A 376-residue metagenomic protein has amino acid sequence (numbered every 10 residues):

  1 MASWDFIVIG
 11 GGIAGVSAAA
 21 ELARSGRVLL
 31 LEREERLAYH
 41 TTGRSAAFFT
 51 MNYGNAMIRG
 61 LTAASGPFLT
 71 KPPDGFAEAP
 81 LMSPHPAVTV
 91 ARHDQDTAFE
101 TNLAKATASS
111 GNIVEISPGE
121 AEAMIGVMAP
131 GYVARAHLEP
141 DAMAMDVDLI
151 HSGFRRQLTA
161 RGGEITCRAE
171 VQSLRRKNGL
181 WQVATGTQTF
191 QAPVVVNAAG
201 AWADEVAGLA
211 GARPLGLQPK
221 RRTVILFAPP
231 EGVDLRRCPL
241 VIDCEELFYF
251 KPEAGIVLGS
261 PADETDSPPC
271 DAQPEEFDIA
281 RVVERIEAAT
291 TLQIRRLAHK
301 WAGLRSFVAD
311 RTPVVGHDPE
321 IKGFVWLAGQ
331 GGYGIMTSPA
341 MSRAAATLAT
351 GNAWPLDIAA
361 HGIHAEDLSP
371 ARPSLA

Functional and structural regions predicted by a protein language model:
M1-A14, L29: Beta1/beta-strand and adjacent pyrophosphate-binding region of the FAD-binding site in flavoprotein oxidoreductases
A2, E320-A376: C-terminal lid/capping helical subdomain adjacent to the catalytic/cofactor pocket in oxidative enzymes
I7-I9, F190-W202, S342: Short hydrophobic core segments
S17-L22, F49, K71, A77-P86 (+2 more regions): Active-site substrate-recognition segment that forms the wall of the catalytic cavity or substrate channel
A23-T42: Glycine-rich FAD pyrophosphate-binding loop
A46-M124, L247-Y249, R285: Dinucleotide-binding Rossmann-like beta1-alpha1 core, especially the glycine-rich loop that anchors the ADP
E78-T89, L103, S109, V114-R161 (+3 more regions): Helix-loop-beta segment of a Rossmann-like dinucleotide-binding subdomain
H137-P193: Helical element adjacent to the flavin cofactor pocket in flavoenzyme catalytic cores
